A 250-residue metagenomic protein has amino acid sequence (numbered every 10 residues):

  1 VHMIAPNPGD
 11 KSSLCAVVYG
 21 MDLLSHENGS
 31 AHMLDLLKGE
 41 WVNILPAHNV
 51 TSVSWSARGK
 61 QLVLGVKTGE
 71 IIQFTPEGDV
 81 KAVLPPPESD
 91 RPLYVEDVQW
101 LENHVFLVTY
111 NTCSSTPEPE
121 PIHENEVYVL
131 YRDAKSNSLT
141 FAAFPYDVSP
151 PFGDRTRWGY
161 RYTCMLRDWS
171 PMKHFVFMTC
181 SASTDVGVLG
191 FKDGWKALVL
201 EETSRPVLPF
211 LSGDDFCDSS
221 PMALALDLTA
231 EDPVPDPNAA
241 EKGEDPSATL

Functional and structural regions predicted by a protein language model:
H2-K11, S54-A57, E96-N103, N111-C113 (+2 more regions): Structural signature of eukaryotic scaffold interfaces centered on beta-propeller domains
A16-M21, H26-W195: WD40 beta-propeller repeat blades
L198-P209: Intrinsically disordered, low-complexity terminal tails enriched in acidic/polar residues
